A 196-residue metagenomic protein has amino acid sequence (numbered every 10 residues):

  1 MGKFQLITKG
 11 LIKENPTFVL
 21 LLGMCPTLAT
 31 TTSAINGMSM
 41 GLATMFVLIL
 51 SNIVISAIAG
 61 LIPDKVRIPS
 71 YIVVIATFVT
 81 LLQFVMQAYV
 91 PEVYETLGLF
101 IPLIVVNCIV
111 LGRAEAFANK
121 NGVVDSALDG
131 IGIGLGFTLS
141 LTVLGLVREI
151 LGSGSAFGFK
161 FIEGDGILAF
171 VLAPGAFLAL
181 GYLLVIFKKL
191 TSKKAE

Functional and structural regions predicted by a protein language model:
Q5, D125-E196: C-terminal transmembrane helix-loop-helix hairpin of multi-pass membrane proteins
I7-T17: N-terminal membrane topogenic signal
L22-L28, T44-M45, I49, A76-Q83 (+3 more regions): Hydrophobic core segments of alpha-helical transmembrane domains in multi-pass membrane transport and ion-translocation
A34-L50, Y94-V105, P174: Structural signature of hydrophobic alpha-helical transmembrane segments
I35-N52, S56-V73: Loop-to-helix transition at the N-terminal end of transmembrane alpha-helices
S51-D64, L111-N121, I186-K188: C-terminal ends of transmembrane helices
P63-I75, T96-P102, S126-D129: Cytoplasmic-side transmembrane-helix entry/capping segments in multi-pass membrane proteins
L81-T96: Transmembrane alpha-helix boundary signature
